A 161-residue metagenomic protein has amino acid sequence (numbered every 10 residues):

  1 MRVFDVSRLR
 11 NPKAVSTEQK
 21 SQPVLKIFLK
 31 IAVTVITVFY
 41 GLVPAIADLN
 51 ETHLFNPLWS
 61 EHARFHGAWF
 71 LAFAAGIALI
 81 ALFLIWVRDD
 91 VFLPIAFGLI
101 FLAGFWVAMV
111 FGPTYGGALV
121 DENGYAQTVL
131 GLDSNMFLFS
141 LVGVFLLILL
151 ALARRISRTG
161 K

Functional and structural regions predicted by a protein language model:
V6-V38: Cytosolic juxtamembrane helix and N-cap/initiation of the first transmembrane helix
F39-E51: Alpha-helical transmembrane segments of multi-pass membrane proteins
L42-P44, H62-L82, A103: Core segments of alpha-helical transmembrane spans in multipass integral membrane proteins
L49-A63, G117-T128: Membrane-interface interhelical loops and short amphipathic "cap" helices that link adjacent transmembrane segments
A72-I80, F139-A151: Hydrophobic cores of alpha-helical transmembrane segments in multi-pass inner/ER membrane proteins, independent
L79-P94: Juxtamembrane helix-break-helix junctions at the cytosolic face of small multi-pass alpha-helical membrane proteins
A126-G143: Individual transmembrane alpha-helices with interfacial aromatic-anchor signatures
L152-K161: Membrane-interface capping segments at transmembrane-helix boundaries
